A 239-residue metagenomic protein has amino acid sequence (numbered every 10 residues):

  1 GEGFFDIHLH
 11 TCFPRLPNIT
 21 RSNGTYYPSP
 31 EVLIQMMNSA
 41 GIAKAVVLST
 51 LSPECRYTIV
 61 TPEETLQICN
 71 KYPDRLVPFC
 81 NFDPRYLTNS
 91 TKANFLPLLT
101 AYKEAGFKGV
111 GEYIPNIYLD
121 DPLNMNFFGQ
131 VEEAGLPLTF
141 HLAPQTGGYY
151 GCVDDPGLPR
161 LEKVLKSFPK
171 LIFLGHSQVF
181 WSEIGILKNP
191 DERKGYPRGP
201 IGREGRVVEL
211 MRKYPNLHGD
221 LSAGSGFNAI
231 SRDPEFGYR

Functional and structural regions predicted by a protein language model:
G1-E63: An N-terminally biased module of ancient metal coordination in phosphate/nucleic-acid-related enzymes
F4-I7, V46-S49, F79-N81, G111 (+2 more regions): Active-site neighborhood of phospho(di)ester-bond hydrolases with catalytic His/Asp-centered motifs
F13-N18, Y86-L87, G147-Y149, E183-I186: A short acidic, helix-capping loop that chelates divalent metal ions and anchors anionic groups
L16, L51, N116, V179 (+1 more regions): Flexible, active-site-proximal loop/turn residues at the rims of small-molecule/cofactor binding pockets and catalytic
Y26-I34, Y57-I68, A93-P97, G157-E162 (+2 more regions): Alpha-helical scaffolding within the catalytic cores of extracellular/periplasmic polymer-degrading hydrolases
M37, C69-P73, K103, L165-K166 (+1 more regions): N-terminal cationic-hydrophobic initiation segments that often serve targeting/anchoring roles
K44, S52-P156: Active-site gating/metal-coordination segments in enzymes
K108-G109, D121-R239: Catalytic pocket-lining loop regions of alpha/beta-barrel enzymes, especially the amidohydrolase/enolase/GH5 lineages
